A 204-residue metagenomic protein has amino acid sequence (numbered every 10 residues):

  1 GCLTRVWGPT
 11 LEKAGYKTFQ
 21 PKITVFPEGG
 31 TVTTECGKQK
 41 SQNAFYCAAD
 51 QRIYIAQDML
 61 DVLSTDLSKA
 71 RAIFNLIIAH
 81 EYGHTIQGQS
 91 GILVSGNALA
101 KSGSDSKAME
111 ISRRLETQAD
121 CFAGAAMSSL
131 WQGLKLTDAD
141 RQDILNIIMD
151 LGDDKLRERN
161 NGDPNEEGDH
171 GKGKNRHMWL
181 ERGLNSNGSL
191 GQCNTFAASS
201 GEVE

Functional and structural regions predicted by a protein language model:
G1-E35, E181, N185-T195, V203-E204: A metal-dependent hydrolase signature that marks the N-terminal structural subdomain at the beginning of catalytic folds
T4, T10, R114-L156: Short helix/loop segments within enzyme catalytic domains that coordinate or immediately flank catalytic cofactors
W7, L76-G91, A119-D120, G124: Active-site recognition of the HExxH zinc-binding catalytic motif
E28-A56: Catalytic zinc-binding patch centered on the HExxH motif and its immediate surroundings that defines zinc-dependent
Q57-M59, S90-G91: A mature extracytoplasmic/lumenal domain signature
M59-I77, E110-I111: Short pre-active-site segment immediately N-terminal to the catalytic Zn-binding motif
G88-L115: Post-HEXXH active-site segment of zinc metalloproteases
G152-E204: Pan-zinc metallopeptidase signature
